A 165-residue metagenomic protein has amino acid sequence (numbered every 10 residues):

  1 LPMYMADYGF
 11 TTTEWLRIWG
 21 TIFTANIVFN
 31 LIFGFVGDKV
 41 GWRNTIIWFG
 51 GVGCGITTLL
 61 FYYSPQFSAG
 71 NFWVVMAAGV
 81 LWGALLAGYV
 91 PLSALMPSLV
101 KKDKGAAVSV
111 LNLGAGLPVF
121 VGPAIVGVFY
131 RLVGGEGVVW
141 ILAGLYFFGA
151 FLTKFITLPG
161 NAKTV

Functional and structural regions predicted by a protein language model:
L1-W15: Short amphipathic helix-loop junctions that connect adjacent transmembrane helices in Major Facilitator Superfamily/SLC
R17-N26, G114-A115: Transmembrane alpha-helical segments of major facilitator superfamily
F23-L31, A87, V119-F120: Residue-level signature of mid-helix packing/kink "hotspots" within the transmembrane helices of 12-pass Major
F29-W42, Y130: Helix-to-loop junctions at the C-terminal end of transmembrane segments in multipass secondary transporters
R43-L92: C-terminal transmembrane helical hairpin of 12-TM major facilitator-type secondary transporters
D103-L132: A late C-terminal transmembrane helix in Major Facilitator Superfamily
V126-Y146: A membrane-interface helix-boundary motif in multi-pass transporters
L142-V165: Multi-pass alpha-helical transporter architecture, strongest for 12-TM Major Facilitator/SLC carriers used
